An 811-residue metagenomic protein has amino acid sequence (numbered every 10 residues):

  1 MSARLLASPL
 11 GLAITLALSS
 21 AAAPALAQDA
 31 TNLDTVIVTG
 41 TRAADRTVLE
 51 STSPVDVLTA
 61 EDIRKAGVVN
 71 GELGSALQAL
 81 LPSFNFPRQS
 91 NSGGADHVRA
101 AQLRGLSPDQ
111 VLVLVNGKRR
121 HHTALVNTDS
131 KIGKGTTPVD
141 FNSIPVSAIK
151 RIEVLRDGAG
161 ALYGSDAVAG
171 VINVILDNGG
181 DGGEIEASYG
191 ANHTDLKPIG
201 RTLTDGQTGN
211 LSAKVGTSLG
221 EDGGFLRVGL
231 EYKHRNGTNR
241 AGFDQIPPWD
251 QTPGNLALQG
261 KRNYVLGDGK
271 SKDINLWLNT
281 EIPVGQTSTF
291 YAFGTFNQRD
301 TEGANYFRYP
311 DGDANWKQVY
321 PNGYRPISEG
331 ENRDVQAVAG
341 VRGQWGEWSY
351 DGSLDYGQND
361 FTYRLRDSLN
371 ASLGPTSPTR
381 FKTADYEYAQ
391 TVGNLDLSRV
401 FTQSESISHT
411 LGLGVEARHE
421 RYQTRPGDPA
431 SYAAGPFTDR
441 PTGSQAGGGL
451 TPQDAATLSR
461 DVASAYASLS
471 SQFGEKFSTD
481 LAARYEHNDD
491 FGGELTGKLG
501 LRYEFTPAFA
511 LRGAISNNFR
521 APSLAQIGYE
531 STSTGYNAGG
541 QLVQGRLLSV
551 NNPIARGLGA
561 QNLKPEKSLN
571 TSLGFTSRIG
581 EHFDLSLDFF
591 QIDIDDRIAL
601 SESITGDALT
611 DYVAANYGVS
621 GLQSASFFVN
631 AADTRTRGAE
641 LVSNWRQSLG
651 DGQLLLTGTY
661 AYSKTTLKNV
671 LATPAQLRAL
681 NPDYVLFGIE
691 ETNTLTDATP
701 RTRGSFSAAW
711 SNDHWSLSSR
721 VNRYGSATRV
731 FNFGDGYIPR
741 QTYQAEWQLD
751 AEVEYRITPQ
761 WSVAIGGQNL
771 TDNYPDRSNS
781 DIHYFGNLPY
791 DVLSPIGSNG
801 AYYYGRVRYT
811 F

Functional and structural regions predicted by a protein language model:
T35-V68, A95, A124-K134: N-terminal periplasmic "start-of-domain" segments of outer-membrane beta-barrel proteins
K65, G74-T123: Extracytoplasmic beta-strand/coil segments of soluble accessory domains associated with Gram-negative outer-membrane
R120, K134-E186: A beta-strand signature from Gram-negative outer-membrane beta-barrel systems, especially the internal plug domain
D181-E184, P198-N322, P326-G346, R756: Transmembrane beta-barrel wall of Gram-negative outer-membrane proteins
Y320, Y324-A337, Y356, A371-S478 (+2 more regions): Outer-membrane beta-barrel transmembrane domain signature of Gram-negative proteins, especially the mid-to-C-terminal
N332-D334, L450-V462, A508, F519-S586 (+7 more regions): Outer-membrane beta-barrel signature, preferentially recognizing the C-terminal barrel domain of Gram-negative
D584, F589-F731: Gram-negative outer-membrane beta-barrel transporters
I594, K664, V721-N732, Y755-F811: C-terminal beta-signal and adjacent terminal beta-strands/loops of Gram-negative outer-membrane beta-barrel proteins
